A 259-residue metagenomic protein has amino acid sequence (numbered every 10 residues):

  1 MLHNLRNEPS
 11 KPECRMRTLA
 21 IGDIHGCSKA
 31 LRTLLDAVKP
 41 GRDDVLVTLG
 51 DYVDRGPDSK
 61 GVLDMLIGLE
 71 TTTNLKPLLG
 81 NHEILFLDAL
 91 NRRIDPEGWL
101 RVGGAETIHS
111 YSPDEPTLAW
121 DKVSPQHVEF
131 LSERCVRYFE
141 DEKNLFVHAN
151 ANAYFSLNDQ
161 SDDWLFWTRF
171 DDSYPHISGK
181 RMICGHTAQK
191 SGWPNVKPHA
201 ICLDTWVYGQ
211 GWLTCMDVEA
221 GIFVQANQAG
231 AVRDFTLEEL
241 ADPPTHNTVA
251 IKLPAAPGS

Functional and structural regions predicted by a protein language model:
M1-L63: N-terminal active-site segment of His-dependent metallophosphoesterases
E13, Y174-S259: Acidic, His/Gly-rich catalytic cores of divalent-metal-dependent hydrolytic chemistry
R17-H25, N144-N150, I201-L203: Active-site-proximal beta-strand elements of phosphoester/diester hydrolases
A20, L46-T48, P77-L78, L145 (+2 more regions): Residue-level marker for buried hydrophobic side chains located in beta-strands that build the well-ordered beta-sheet
D23, D51, L66, G80-N81 (+6 more regions): Divalent metal-coordination and catalytic microenvironments
H25-K29, D54-P57, E83-L87, F139 (+3 more regions): Active-site environment of divalent metal-dependent phosphoester hydrolases
R55-V136, T168-D172: Active-site neighborhood of divalent metal-dependent phosphoester bond hydrolases
W120-G192: His/acidic metal-ligating clusters that form di-metal
